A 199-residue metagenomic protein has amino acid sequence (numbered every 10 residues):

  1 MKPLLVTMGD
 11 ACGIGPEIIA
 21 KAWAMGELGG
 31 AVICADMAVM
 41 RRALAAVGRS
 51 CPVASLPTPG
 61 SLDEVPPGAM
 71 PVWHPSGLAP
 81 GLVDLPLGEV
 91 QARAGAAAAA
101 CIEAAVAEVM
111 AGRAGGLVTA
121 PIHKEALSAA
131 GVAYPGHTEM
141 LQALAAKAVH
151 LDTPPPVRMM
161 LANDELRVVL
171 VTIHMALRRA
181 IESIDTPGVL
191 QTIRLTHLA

Functional and structural regions predicted by a protein language model:
M1-E139, S183-A199: Contiguous, glycine/small-aliphatic-enriched amphipathic segments in soluble metabolic enzymes
E17, A79-P86, A148, D152-V157 (+1 more regions): Residue-level signal for well-ordered alpha-helical segments
A24, L127, A146, I173-A176: A broad detector of the eukaryotic-type serine/threonine protein kinase catalytic domain
G29-A31, A129-D164: Short, acidic/small-residue loops that bind anionic groups at enzyme active sites
L44-G48, A145-V149, M175: A broad structural signal for alpha-helix termini and local helix breaks/kinks
P71-V72, L117, V157-M159, V168: Conserved beta-strand scaffold positions in the cores of enzyme catalytic domains, especially in NTP/NDP-utilizing
A107-A114, A146-H150, L177: Alpha-helix capping at helix-to-loop junctions
M160-Q191: Ligand-binding beta-strand-loop-alpha-helix segment within the catalytic cores of soluble metabolic enzymes
